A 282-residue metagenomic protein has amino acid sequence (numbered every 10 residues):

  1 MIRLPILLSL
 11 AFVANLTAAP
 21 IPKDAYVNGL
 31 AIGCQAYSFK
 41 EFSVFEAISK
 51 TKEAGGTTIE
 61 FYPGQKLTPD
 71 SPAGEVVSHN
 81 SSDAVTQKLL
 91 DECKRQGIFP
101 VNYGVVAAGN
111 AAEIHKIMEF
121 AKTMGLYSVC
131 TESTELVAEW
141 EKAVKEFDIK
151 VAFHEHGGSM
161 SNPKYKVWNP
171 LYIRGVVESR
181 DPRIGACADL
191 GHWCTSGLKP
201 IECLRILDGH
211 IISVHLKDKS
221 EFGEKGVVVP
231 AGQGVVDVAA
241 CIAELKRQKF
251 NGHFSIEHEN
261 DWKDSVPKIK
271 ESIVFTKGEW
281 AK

Functional and structural regions predicted by a protein language model:
M1-P5, V101: Positively charged n-region of N-terminal signal peptides that target proteins for export
P5-N15: Bacterial N-terminal signal peptides
N15, T86-G185, C194-L198: Active-site acidic/histidine proton-transfer and metal-coordination neighborhood in alpha/beta enzyme cores
A19-A36, K40-T58, A111, P170-A188 (+1 more regions): Histidine-acidic metal/acid-base catalytic patches
E60, N102, C130, A152 (+2 more regions): Conserved beta-strand positions in the central sheet of alpha/beta enzyme cores
F61-K88: Glycine-rich, proline-tolerant flexible connector loops at the mouths of alpha/beta enzymes
G64, A108, T134, H156 (+2 more regions): Flexible loop residues that form catalytic and substrate-binding hotspots at small-molecule/glycan-binding clefts
Q65-P69, G158, D218-K225: Conserved radical SAM core fold
